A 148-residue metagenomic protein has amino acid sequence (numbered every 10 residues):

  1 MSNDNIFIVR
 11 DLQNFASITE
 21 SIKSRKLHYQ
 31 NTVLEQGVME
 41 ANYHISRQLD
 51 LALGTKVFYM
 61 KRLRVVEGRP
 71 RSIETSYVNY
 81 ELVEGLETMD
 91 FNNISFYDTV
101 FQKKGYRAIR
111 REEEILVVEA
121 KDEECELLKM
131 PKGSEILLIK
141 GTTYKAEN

Functional and structural regions predicted by a protein language model:
M1-G54, T75, E84-R110: HTH-adjacent hinge/linker in prokaryotic transcriptional regulators
T19, R64-V66: Short, charged beta->alpha transition segments
N31, M60, P70-S76: A short glycine-rich, His/Asp/Glu-containing loop-to-beta-strand
Q36-V38, L63, T142: Residue-level recognition of beta-strand microenvironments
A41, V78, A120: A conserved hydrophobic position in a structured secondary element of the catalytic/binding core that shapes
D50-L53, V66-R69, E81-L82, T88-M89 (+1 more regions): C-terminal regulatory/effector modules of DNA-binding transcriptional regulators
V57: NAD(P)-dependent dehydrogenases' Rossmann-like dinucleotide-binding region
